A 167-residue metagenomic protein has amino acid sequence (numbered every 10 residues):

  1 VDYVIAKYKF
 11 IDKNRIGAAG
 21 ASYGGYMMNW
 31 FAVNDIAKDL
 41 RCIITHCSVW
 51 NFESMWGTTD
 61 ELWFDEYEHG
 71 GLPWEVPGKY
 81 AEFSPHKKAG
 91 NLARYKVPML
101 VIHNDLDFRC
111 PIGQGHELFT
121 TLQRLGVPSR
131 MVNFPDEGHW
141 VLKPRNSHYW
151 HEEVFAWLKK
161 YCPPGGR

Functional and structural regions predicted by a protein language model:
V1-R167: Active-site-proximal cap/loop segments of hydrolase catalytic domains
